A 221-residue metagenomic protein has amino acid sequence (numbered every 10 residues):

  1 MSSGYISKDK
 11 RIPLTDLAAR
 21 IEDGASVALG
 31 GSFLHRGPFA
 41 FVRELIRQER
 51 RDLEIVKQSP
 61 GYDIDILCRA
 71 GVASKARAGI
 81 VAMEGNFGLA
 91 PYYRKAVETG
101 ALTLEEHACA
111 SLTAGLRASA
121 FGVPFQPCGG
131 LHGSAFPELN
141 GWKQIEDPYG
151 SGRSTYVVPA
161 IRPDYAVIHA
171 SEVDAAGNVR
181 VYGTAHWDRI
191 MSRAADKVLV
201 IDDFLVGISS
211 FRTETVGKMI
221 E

Functional and structural regions predicted by a protein language model:
S2-E221: Conserved alpha/beta enzyme-core scaffold
